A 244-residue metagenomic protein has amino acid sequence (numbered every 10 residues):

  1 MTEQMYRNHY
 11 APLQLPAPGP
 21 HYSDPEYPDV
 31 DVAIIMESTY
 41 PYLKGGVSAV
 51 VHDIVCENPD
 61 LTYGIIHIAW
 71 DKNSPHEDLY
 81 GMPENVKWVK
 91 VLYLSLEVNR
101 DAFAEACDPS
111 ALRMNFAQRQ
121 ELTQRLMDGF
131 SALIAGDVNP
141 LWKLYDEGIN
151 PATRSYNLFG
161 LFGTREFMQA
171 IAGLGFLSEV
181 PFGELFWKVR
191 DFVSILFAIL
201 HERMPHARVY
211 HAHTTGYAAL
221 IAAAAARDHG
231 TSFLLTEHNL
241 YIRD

Functional and structural regions predicted by a protein language model:
T2-D29, G64-F197: A conserved catalytic-core segment of Leloir-type glycosyltransferases
V32, V209, A226-D244: Active-site proximal beta-strand in glycosyltransferases
A33, T62-I66, L234: A structural signal for isolated positions on well-ordered beta-strands in alpha/beta enzyme cores
E37, I68, E237-N239: Histidine-centered beta-alpha loop that forms part of the nucleotide-sugar donor binding/catalytic region in diverse
S38-A49: A short, glycine/small-residue-rich beta-strand->loop->alpha-helix junction that serves as a flexible
V47-N58: Short amphipathic alpha-helix
I134, H201-Y217, D228-L234: Short N-terminal targeting/anchoring amphipathic segment
L185-V209, A219-I221: An amphipathic, basic-hydrophobic alpha-helix
